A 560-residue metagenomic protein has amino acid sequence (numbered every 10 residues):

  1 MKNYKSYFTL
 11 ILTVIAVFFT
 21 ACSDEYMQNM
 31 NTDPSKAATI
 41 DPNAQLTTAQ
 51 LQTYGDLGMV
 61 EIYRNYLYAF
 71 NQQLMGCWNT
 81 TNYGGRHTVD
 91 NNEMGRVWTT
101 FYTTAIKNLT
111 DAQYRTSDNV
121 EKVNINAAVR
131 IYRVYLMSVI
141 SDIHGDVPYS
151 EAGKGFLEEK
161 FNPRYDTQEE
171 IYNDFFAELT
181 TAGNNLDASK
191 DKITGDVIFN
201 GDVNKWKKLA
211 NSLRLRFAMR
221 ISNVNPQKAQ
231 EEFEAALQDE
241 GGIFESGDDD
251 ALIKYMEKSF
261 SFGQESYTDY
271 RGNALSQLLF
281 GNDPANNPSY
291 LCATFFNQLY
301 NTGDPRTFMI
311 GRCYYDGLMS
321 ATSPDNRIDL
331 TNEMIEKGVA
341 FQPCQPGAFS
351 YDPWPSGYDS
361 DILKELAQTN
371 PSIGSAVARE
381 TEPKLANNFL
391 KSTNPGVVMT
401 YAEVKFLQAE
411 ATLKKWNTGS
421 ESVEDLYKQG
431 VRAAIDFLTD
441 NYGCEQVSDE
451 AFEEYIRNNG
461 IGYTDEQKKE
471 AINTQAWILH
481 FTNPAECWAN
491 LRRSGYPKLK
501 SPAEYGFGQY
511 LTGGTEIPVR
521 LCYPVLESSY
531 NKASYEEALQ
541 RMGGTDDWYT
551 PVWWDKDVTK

Functional and structural regions predicted by a protein language model:
M1-N31: Bacterial Sec-dependent N-terminal signal peptides
Y4-F8, A409, I472: Gram-positive Sec-dependent secretion signals
C22-N71, T100-T103, K107, D111 (+4 more regions): Membrane-proximal, proline-rich intrinsically disordered regions
E25-Q28, L385-A386, V447-E454: Short acidic (Asp/Glu) and glycine-rich catalytic loops that position anionic groups and cofactors
I40-N43, G76-Y132, L136-D440, D465-Q467: Structured, solvent-exposed acidic/aromatic patches
G58-L67, G145-V147, Q230, A489: Beta-strand acidic-aromatic groove motif in beta-rich domains, primarily in extracellular
L413-W416, V431-K560: C-terminal functional modules
